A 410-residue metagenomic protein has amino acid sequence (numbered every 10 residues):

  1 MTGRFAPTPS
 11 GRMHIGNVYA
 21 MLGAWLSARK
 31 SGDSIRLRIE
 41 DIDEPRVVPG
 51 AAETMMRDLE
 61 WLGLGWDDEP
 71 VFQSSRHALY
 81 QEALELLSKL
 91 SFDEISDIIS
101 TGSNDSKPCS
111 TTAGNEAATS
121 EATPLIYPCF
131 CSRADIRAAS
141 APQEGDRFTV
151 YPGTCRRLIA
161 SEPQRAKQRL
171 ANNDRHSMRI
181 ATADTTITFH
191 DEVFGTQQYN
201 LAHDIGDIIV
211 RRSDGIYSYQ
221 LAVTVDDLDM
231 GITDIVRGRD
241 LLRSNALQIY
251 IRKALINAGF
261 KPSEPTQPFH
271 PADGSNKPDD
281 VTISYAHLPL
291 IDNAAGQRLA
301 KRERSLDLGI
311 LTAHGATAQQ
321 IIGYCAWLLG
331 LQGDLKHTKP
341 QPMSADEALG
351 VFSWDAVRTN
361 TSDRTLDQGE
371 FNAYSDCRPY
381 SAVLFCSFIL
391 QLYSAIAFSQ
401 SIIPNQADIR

Functional and structural regions predicted by a protein language model:
M1-E144, D240, S244-F260, F269 (+5 more regions): N-terminal Rossmann-like or analogous alpha/beta NTP/dinucleotide-binding catalytic cores that position adenine
M1-S10, I35, I95-G102, K107-E121 (+4 more regions): Non-catalytic terminal extensions that flank enzyme cores
N17, Y199-N200, D408: Short, solvent-exposed secondary-structure boundary motifs
A20-S27, V48-T54, R212-Y219, H287-A294 (+1 more regions): Short, functional N-terminal and low-complexity linear motifs
R57, E82, L86, A138 (+5 more regions): Charged/polar, solvent-exposed surface patches and flexible loops
W66-P70, V210-D214, R252-L255, A316-Y324: Short C-terminal domain-edge/linker segments immediately following a structured domain
L79, D135, V150, Q320 (+1 more regions): Exposed alpha-helical structural elements
G102-T123, R133-E264, F269-A300, D307-T312 (+4 more regions): Active-site cores that bind ATP or allylic diphosphates and position pyrophosphate for catalysis
